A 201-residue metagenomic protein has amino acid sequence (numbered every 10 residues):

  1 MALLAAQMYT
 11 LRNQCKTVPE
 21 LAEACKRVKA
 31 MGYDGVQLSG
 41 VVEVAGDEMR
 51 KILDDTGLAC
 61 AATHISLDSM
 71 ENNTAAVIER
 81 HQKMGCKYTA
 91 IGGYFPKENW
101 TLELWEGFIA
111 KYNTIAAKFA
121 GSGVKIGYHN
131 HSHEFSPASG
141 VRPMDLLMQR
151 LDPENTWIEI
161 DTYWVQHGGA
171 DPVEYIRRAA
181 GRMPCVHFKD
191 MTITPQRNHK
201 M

Functional and structural regions predicted by a protein language model:
M1-Y88, W157: N-terminal pre-domain/capping segments
Q7-L11, S39-V41, I65-D68, Y94-P96 (+3 more regions): Active-site beta-loop-alpha junctions enriched in small/polar residues
N13, A45, M70, E98 (+2 more regions): Generic structural signal for helix capping and beta-alpha/helix-loop junctions
P19-E23, T74-A76, L104-N113, G140-D145 (+1 more regions): Charged helix-capping and loop-helix junction motifs
R27-M31, E48-T56, R80-M84, K111-S122 (+3 more regions): Alpha-helical structural signal in soluble globular domains
V36, A120-M201: Acidic/histidine-rich catalytic cores of soluble enzymes
E48-K51, N73-V77, T101-L104, S139-V141 (+1 more regions): Short secondary-structure transition/capping segments
N73-Y112: Glycine/small-residue-rich loop that forms an oxyanion/phosphate-binding "nest" at active or ligand-binding sites
